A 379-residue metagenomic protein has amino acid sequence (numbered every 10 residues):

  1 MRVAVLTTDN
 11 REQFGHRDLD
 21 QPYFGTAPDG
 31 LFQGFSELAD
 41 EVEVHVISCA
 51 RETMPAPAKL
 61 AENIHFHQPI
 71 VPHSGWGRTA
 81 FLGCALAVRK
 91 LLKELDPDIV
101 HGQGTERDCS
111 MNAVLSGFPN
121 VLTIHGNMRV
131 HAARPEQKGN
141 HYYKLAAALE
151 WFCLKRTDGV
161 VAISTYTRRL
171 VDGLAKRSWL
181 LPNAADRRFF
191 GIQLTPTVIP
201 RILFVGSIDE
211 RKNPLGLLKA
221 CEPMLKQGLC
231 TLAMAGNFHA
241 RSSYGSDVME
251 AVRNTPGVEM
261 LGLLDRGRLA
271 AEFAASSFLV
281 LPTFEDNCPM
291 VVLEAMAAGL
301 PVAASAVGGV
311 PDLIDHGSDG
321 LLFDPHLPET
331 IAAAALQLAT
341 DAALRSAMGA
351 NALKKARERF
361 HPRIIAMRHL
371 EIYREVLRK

Functional and structural regions predicted by a protein language model:
M1-T53: N-terminal subdomain of nucleotide-sugar transferases
A4-L6, V161, L194-E222, A233: Conserved donor-binding/catalytic core segment of Leloir-type glycosyltransferases
H141-G159, G173: Membrane-proximal helix-turn-helix segments that form the acceptor-binding/catalytic region of lipid-linked
Y166, A184: Carbohydrate-associated surface elements
T231-G257, G267-E272, L344: Short, structured helix-loop element that forms part of the nucleotide-activated donor/catalytic region
F284: Aromatic "clamp/platform" in nucleotide-sugar-dependent glycosyltransferases that forms part of the donor/acceptor
P301-A304: Short hydrophobic beta-strand element within catalytic cores of glycosyltransferases and related nucleotide-activated
H316-G317, L321-P328, Q337-A342: Conserved acidic donor-binding segment of nucleotide-sugar-dependent glycosyltransferases
